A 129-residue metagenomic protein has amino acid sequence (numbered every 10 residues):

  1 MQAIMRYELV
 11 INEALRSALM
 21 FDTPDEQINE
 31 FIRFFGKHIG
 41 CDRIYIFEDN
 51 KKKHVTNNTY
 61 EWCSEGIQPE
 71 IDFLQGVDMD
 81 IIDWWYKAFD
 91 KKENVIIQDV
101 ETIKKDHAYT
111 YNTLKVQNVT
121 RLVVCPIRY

Functional and structural regions predicted by a protein language model:
M1-E26, K37: Signal-transmission linkers at sensory-effector interfaces
E13, E30-R33, D83: Generic recognition of well-ordered alpha-helical segments within structured catalytic/regulatory domains
M20-T59, I67-P69, R121: Helix-loop-beta substructure at the N-terminus of cytosolic sensory domains that couple signal/ligand detection
E26-F31, D80, K105-Y109: Short, conserved clusters of charged catalytic residues that mark active-site and nucleotide-handling motifs
Y45-E93: GAF sensory/regulatory domain recognition with acknowledged cross-activation on helical regulatory dimers
D49, R128-Y129: PAS-family sensory domains
Q98-R121: Signal-transducing coupling segments at domain and membrane junctions
T120-R128: A short, aliphatic-rich beta-strand micro-motif
